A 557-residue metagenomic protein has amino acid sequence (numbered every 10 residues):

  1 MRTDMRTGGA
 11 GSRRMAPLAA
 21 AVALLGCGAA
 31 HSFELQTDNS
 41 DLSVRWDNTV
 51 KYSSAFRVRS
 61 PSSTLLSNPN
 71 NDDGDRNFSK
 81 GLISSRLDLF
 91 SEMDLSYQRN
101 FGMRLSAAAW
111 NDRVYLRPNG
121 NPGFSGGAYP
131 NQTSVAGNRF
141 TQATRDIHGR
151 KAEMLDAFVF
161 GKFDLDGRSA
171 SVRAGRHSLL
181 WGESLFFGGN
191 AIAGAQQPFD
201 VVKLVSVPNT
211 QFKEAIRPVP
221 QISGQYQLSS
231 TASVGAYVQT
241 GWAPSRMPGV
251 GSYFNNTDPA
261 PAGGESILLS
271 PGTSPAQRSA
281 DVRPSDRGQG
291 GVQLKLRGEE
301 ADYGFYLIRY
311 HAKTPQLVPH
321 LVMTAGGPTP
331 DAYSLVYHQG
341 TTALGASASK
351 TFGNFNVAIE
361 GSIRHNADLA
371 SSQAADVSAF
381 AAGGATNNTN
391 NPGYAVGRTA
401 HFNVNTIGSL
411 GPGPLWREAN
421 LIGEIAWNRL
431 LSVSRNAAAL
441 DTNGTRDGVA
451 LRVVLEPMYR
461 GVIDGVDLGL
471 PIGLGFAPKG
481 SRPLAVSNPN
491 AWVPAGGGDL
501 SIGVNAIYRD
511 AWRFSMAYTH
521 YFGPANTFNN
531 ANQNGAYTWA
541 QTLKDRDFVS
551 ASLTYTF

Functional and structural regions predicted by a protein language model:
H31-W46, R59-P61, D94-M103, L116 (+9 more regions): Short loop/turn motifs that connect adjacent beta-strands in outer-membrane beta-barrel proteins
L42, N70-G74, G81-L89, R150-L155 (+7 more regions): Residues that define the transmembrane beta-barrel architecture of outer-membrane proteins
N48, L89-L95, L105, D156-G161 (+11 more regions): Residues on the lipid-exposed face of transmembrane beta-strands in outer-membrane beta-barrel proteins
Y52-V58, A109-R113, R176-L180, V238-P244 (+10 more regions): Transmembrane beta-strands of outer-membrane beta-barrel pores
D73-S79, T141-D146, V207-T210, S252 (+8 more regions): Extracellular loop and loop/strand-boundary signature of outer-membrane beta-barrel proteins
R99-D258, K479, G497, T519-G523: Outer membrane beta-barrel
N209-V404, G408-L410, W427, A477: Signature for the C-terminal beta-barrel architecture of outer-membrane proteins
A511, Q541-F557: Outer-membrane beta-barrel "beta-signal"
